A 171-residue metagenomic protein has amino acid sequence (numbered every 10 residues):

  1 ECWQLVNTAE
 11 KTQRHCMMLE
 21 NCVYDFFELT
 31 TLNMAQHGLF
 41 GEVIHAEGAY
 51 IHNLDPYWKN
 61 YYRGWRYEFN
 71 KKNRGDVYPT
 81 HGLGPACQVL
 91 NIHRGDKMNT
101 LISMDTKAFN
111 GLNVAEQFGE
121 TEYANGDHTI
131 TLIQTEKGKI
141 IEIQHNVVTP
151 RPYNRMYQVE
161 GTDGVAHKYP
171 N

Functional and structural regions predicted by a protein language model:
E1-H15: Rossmann-fold NAD(P)-binding glycine/threonine-rich loop
C2-W3, E28-L29, M156: Conserved strand-to-helix beginnings and helix N-cap segments that scaffold or border functional pockets
W3, V23, Y78, Y153 (+1 more regions): Tryptophan-centric aromatic hotspots in well-structured domains and transmembrane helices
K11-M18, C22-E122: Predominantly a Rossmann-like dinucleotide-binding segment in NAD(P)-dependent oxidoreductases
F40, T135-E136: A short, structured loop/turn motif at beta-sheet edges
E120-G126, E136-N171: NAD(P)-dinucleotide binding in Rossmann-like oxidoreductases
